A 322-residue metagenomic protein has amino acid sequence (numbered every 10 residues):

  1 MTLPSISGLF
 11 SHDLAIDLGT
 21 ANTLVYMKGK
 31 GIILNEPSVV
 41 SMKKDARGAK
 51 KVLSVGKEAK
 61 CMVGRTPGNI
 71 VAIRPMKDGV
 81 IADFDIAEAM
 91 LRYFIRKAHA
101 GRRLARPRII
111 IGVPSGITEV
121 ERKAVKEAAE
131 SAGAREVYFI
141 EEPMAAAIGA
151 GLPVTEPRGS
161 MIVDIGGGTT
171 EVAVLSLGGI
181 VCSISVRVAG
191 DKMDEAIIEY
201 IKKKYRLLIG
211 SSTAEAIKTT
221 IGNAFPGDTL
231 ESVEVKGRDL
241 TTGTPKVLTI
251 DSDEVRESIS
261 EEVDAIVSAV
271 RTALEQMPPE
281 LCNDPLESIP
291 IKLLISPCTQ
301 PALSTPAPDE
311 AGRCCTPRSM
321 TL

Functional and structural regions predicted by a protein language model:
M1-I165, A173-L322: Nucleotide/phosphate-binding catalytic cleft detector across ATP-hydrolyzing and phosphate-transferring enzymes
